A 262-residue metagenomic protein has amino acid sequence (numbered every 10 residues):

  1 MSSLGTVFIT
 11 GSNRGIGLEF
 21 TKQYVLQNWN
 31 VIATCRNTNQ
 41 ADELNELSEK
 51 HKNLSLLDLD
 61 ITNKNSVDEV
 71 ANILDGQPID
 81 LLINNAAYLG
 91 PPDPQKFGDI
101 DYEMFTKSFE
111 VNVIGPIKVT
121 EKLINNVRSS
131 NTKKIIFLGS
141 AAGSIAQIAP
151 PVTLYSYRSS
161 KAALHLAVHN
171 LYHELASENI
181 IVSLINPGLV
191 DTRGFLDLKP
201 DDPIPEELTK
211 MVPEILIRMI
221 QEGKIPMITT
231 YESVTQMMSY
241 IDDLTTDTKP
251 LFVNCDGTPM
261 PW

Functional and structural regions predicted by a protein language model:
T10, I79-L89, N112, F137-G139 (+1 more regions): Rossmann-fold scaffold of SDR-type NAD(P)-dependent oxidoreductases
N13, G17-K22: N-terminal Rossmann NAD(P)H-binding glycine-rich loop of SDR-like oxidoreductase domains
V25-E43: Conserved glycine-rich Rossmann-like NAD(P)H-binding loop of the short-chain dehydrogenase/reductase
S48-N65: Rossmann-fold cofactor-recognition segment
T62-Q77: Conserved Rossmann-fold cofactor-binding substructure of NAD(P)-dependent oxidoreductases
I83, V119-L123, V127, A167-V168: Hydrophobic positions on the long internal alpha-helix of Rossmann-like NAD(P)-dependent oxidoreductase domains
Y88-L89, K96-F109, I114, R128-S177 (+2 more regions): Catalytic loop of short-chain dehydrogenase/reductase
L184, P200-W262: C-terminal helical subdomain
